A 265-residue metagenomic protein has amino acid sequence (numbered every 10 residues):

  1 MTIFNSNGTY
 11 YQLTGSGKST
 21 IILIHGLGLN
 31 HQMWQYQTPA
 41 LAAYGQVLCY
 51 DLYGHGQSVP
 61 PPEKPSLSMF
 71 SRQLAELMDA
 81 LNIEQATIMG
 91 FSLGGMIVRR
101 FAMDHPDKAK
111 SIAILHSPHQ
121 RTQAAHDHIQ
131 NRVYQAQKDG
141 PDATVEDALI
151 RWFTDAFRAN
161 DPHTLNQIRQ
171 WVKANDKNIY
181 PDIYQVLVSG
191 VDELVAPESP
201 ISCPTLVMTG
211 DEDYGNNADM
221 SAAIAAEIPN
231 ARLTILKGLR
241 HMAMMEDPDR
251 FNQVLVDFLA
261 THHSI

Functional and structural regions predicted by a protein language model:
M1-I21, A42-Q46, E84, D192 (+1 more regions): Alpha/beta-hydrolase fold catalytic core
T9-P60: Conserved HGGG/HGGXW glycine-rich cap/lid loop of the alpha/beta-hydrolase fold
M69-A86: Conserved acidic catalytic loop of the alpha/beta-hydrolase fold
R99-D104, A109-D139: Flexible "cap/lid" loop of the alpha/beta hydrolase fold
Q123-D127, D142-S199: Conserved alpha/beta-hydrolase catalytic His-Asp/Glu region
I201, V207-T209: Short beta-strand/loop motif that positions the catalytic acidic residue of the alpha/beta-hydrolase fold
D211-N216: Acidic catalytic loop of the alpha/beta-hydrolase fold
A231-I265: Catalytic active-site module of serine/aspartate enzymes centered on a nucleophile-bearing elbow/loop
